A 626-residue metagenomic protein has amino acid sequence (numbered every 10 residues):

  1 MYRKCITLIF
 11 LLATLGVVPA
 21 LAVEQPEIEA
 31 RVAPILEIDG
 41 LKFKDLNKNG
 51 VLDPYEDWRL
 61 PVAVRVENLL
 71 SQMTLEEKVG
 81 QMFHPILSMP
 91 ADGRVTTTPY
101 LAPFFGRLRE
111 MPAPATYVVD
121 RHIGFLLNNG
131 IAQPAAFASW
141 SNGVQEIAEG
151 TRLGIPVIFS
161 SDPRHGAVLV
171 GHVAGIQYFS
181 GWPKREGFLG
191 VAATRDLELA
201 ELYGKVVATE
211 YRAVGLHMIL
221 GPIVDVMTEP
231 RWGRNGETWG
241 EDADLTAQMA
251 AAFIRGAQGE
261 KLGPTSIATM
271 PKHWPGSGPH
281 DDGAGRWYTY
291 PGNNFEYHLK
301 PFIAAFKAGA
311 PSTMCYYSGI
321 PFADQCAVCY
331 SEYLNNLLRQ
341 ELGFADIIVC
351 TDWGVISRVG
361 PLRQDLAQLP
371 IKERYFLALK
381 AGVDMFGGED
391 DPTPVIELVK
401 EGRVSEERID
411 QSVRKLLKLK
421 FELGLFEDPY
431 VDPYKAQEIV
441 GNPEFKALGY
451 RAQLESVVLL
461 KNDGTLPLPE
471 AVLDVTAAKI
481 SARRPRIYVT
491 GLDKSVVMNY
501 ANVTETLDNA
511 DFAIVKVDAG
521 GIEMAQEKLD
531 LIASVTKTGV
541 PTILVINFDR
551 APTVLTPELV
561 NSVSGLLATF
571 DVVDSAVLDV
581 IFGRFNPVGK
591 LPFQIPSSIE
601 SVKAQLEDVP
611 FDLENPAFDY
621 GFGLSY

Functional and structural regions predicted by a protein language model:
Y2, L21-G40, L46, L108-M111 (+6 more regions): C-terminal non-catalytic regions of proteins with extracellular/luminal or membrane-system context
T7-V17: Bacterial N-terminal signal peptides
V23-A193, E201-L202, R212, I219-L220 (+3 more regions): N-terminal hydrophobic targeting/anchoring segments and the immediately downstream early-domain regions of hydrolases
T74, G143-R152, E241-G388, P392-E397 (+2 more regions): Second-shell residues forming the walls of enzyme active-site clefts
L75-G80, R121-F125, R152-V157, A213-M218 (+12 more regions): Loop/turn elements at helix/coil->beta-strand transitions in domains of secreted/extracellular proteins
Y117-A135, T228, F302-A327, A510-E523: Short acidic, glycine-rich surface-loop motifs adjacent to enzyme active sites
L127-I131, A174-E198, E229-M249, D281-E296 (+5 more regions): Glycine-rich tight-turn/loop motif centered on a GG-T
G190-G233, A243, A304: A conserved hydrophobic secondary-structure block that centers on an alpha-helix together with its immediately flanking
